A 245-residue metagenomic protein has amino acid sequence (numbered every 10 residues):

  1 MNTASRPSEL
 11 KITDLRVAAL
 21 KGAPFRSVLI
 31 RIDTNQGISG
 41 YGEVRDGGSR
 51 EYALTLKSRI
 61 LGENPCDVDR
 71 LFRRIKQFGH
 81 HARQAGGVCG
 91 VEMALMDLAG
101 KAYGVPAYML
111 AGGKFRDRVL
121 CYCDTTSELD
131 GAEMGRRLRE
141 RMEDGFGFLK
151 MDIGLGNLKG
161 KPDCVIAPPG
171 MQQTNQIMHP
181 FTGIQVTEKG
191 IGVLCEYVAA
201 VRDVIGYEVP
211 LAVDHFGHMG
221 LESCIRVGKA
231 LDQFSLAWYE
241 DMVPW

Functional and structural regions predicted by a protein language model:
N2-Y41, R45, T55: Structured beta-strand/loop patches that form or line metal/cofactor-binding pockets in enzymes
R16, D33, R45, A94 (+3 more regions): Anionic group-transfer/hydrolysis microenvironments
A18-K21, H81-R83, G87, E143: Short Gly/Pro-enriched turn/cap motifs at secondary-structure boundaries
D33-V105: Metal- or metallocofactor-binding catalytic centers and their adjacent structured scaffolds across diverse enzyme
G62-A82, K114-D117, Y122, T126 (+2 more regions): Feature activates predominantly on carbohydrate-active enzymes
Y103, G113-K114: Subtilisin-like serine protease catalytic core
P106-A111, M134-L138: Short, charged beta->alpha transition segments
R118-V119, T126-W245: Metal-dependent enolase-superfamily TIM-barrel catalytic cores that perform enediolate-based chemistry
